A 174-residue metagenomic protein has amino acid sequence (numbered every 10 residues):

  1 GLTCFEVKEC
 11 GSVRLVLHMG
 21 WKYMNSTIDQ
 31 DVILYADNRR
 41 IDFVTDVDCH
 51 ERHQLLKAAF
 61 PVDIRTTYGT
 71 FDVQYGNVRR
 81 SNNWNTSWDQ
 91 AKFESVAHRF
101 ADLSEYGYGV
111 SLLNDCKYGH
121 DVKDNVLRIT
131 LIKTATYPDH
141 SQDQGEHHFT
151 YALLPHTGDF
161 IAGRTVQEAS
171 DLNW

Functional and structural regions predicted by a protein language model:
G1-W174: C-terminal (or distal) subdomains of carbohydrate-active enzymes
